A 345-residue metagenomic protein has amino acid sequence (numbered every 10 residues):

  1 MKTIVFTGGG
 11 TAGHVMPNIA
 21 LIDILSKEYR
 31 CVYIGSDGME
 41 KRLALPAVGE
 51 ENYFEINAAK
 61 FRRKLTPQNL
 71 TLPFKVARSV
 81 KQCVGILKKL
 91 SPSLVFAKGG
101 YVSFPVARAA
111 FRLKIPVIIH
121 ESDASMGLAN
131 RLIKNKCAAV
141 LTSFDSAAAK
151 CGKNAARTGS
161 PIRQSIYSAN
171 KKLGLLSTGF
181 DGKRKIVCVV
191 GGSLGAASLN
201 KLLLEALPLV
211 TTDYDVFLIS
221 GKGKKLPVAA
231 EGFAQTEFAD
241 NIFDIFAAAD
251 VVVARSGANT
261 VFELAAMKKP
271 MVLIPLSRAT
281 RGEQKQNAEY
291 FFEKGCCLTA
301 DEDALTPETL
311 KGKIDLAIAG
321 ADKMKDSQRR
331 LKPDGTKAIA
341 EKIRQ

Functional and structural regions predicted by a protein language model:
T3-G9, R30-K75, T158, D301-D303: Conserved nucleotide-sugar phosphate-binding/catalytic loop shared by glycosyltransferases and other
R30-V32, E50-E51, F111-K172: Active-site-proximal region of nucleotide-activated glycan assembly enzymes, centered on histidine/acidic-rich loops
Y33-G35, M39-G49, Y167, K171-L173 (+3 more regions): Donor-nucleotide binding loops and adjacent catalytic segments primarily of GT-B fold Leloir glycosyltransferases
L65-L94, R112: An amphipathic, basic-hydrophobic alpha-helix
P92-L94, A247-F262, K269-P270: Acidic donor-binding loop of glycosyltransferase active sites
K294-D322: C-terminal "capping" alpha-helix adjacent to the active site of nucleotide-linked donor transferases in cell-envelope
L316, K332-Q345: C-terminal alpha-helical cap of glycosyltransferases
D322-P333: A short, well-ordered alpha-helix in the C-terminal region of glycosyltransferases
